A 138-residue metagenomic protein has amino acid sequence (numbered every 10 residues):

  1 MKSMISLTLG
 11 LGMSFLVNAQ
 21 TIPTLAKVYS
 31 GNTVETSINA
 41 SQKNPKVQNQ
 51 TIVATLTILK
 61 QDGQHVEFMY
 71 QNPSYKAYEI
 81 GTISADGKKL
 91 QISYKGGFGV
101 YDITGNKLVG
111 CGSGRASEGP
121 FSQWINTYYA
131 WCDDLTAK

Functional and structural regions predicted by a protein language model:
M1-G10: Sec-dependent signal peptide recognition, specifically the positively charged N-region followed immediately by
S14-V17: N-terminal signal peptide c-region/cleavage motif recognized by signal peptidases
I22-Q42, K46-Q48, T55, T82-K138: Beta-sheet ligand-binding and adhesion/scaffold domains
I52, Y75-A77, L108: Short loop/turn segments at connectors of secondary-structure elements within structured domains
I58-L90: Mature extracytoplasmic domains of secretory-pathway proteins
